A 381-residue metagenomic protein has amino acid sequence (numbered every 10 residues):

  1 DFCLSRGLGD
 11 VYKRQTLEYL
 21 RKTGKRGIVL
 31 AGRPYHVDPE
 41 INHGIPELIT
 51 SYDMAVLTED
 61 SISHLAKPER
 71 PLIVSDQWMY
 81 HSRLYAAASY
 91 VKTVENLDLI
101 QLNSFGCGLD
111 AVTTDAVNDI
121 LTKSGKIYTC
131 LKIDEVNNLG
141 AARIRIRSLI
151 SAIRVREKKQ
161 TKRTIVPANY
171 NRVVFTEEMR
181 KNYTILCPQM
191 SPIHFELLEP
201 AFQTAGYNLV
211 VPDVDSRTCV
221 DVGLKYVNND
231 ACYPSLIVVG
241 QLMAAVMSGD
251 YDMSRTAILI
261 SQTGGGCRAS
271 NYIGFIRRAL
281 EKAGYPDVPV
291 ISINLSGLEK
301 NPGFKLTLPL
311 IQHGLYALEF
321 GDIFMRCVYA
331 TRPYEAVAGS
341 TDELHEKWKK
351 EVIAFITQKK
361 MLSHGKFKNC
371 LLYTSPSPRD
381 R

Functional and structural regions predicted by a protein language model:
D1, K92, N103-T176, Y183 (+3 more regions): Peripheral docking tails and interdomain loops at the edges of cofactor- or intermediate-handling domains
F2-L8, Y12, Y373-R381: Single conserved hydrophobic/aromatic residue that forms the stacking wall/gate of nucleotide- or nucleobase-binding
R26-Y80, E196-D213, V220-V227: Redox- and metal-dependent alpha/beta enzyme cores, enriched for Fe-S-associated oxidoreductases and cofactor-handling
G27-G32, D98-S104, T129-K132, T184-P188 (+2 more regions): Short glycine-rich or small-residue beta-strand-to-loop segments that form or flank ligand, phosphate, metal/Fe-S
G32-E40, N103-V112, N137, C187-F195 (+4 more regions): Gly/Ser/Thr-rich loops at beta-strand to alpha-helix junctions that form or flank small-molecule/cofactor-binding
M79-T93, V112-T113, I237-D250: A short, acidic, amphipathic alpha-helical segment used as a generic capping/interface helix at domain edges
H194-F195, E199-S254, A269: Metallocofactor- and cofactor-centric catalytic cores in central/energy metabolism, strongly enriched
L310-K366: Long, well-ordered, tryptophan-enriched scaffold segments
